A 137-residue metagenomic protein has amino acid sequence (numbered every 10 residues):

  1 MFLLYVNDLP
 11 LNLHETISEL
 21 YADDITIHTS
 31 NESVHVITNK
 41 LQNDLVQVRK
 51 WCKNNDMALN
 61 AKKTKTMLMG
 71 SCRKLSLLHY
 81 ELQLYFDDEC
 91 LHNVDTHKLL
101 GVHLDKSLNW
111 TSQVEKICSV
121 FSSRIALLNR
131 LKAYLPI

Functional and structural regions predicted by a protein language model:
M1-T29: Active-site palm subdomain of RNA-directed nucleic acid polymerases
M1-Y5, L41-D44, F121-R124: Hydrophobic alpha-helical membrane-association signature
P10, V46-K53, S122-N129: Structural signal for well-ordered, non-membrane alpha-helices
H14, D88-I137: Basic, alpha-helical interaction scaffolds
H14, T26-K50: Catalytic palm subdomain of template-directed nucleic-acid polymerases, centered on the conserved carboxylate motif
E15-L20, C52-A61: Short helix-interrupting loop/turn segments at helix-coil junctions
N43, A58-D95: Short, conserved micro-motifs composed of acidic
